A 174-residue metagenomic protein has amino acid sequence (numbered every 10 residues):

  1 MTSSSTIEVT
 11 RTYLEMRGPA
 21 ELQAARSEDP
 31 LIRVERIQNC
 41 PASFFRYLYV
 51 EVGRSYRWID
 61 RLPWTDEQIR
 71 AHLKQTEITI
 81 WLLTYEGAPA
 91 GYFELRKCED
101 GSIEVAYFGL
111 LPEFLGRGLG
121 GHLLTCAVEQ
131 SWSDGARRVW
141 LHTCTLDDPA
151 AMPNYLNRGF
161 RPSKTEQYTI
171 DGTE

Functional and structural regions predicted by a protein language model:
M1-R33, Q38: Acyl-donor-binding surface of acyltransferase catalytic domains
T12, M16-R17, L156-E174: Active-site/acyl-donor-binding loops of N-acyltransferases
R26-R61: Short amphipathic alpha-helix that is part of the acyltransferase structural core
L62-W64, L73-S102, A106-P112: A conserved beta-strand-loop-helix scaffold within acyl/acetyltransferase catalytic domains
T79, R137, R161: Short acidic/polar active-site loop segments enriched in Thr and Asp
L110, G116-S131, M152-N157: Conserved acetyl-CoA-binding loop-helix of GNAT-fold acetyltransferases
L115, L141-A151, S163, Y168-E174: Conserved beta-strand-loop-alpha-helix junction that forms the acyl-donor binding cleft
S131-T143: Conserved GNAT acetyl-CoA-binding A-motif
